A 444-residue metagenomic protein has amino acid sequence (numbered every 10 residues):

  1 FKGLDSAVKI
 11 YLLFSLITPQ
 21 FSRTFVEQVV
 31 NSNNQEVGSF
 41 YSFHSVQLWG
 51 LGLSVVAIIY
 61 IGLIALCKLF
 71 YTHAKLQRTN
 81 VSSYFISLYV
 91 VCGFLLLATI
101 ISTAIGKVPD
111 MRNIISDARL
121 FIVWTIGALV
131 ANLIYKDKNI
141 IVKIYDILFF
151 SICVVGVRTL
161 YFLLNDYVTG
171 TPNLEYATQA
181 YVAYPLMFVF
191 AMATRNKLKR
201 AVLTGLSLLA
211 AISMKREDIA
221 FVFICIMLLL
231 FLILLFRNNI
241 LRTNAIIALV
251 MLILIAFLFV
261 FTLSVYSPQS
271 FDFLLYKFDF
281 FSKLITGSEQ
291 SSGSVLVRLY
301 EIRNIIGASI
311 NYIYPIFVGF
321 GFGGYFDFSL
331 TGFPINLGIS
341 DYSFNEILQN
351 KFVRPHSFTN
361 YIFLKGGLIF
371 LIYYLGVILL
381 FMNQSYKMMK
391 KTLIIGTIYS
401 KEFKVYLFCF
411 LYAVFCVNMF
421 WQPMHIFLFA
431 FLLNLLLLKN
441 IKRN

Functional and structural regions predicted by a protein language model:
F1-S32, V37-L284, L348-R443: Hydrophobic transmembrane helix bundles of membrane-integrated enzymes that assemble and modify cell-envelope
T169, S292-G366: Long extracytoplasmic/lumenal interhelical loops at the membrane interface of multi-pass membrane proteins
T286-S291: Extracytoplasmic loops and strand-loop junctions of Gram-negative outer membrane beta-barrel proteins
